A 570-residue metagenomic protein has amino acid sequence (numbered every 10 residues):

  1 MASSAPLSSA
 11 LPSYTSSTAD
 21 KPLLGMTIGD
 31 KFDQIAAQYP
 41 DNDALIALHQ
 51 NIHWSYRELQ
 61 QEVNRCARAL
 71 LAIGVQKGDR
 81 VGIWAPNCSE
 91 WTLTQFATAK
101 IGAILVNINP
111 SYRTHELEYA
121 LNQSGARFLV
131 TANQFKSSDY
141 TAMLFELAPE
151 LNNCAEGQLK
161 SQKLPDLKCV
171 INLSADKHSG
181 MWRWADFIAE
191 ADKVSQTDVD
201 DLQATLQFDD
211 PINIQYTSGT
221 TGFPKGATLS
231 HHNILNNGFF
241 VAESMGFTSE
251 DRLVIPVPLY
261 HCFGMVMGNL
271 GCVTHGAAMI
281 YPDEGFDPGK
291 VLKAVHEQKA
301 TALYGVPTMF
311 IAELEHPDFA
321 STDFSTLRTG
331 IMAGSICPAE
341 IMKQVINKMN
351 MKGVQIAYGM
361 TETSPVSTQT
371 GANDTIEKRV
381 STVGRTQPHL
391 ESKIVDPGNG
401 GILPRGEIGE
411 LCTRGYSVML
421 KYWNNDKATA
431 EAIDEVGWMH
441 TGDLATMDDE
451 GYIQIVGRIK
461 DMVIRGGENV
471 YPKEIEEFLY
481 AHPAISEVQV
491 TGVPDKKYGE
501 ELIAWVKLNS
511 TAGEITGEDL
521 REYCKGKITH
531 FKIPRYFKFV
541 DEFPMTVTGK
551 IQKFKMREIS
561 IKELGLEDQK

Functional and structural regions predicted by a protein language model:
L24, D41-F96, R113-E118, R183-D192 (+2 more regions): Conserved AMP-binding/adenylate-forming core of the ANL superfamily
P40-D41, K163-L167, I171-H178, W182-Y216 (+2 more regions): Conserved pre-ATP/AMP-binding loop-to-beta segment of ANL
Q60-R65, V194-Q196, F208, N213 (+4 more regions): Conserved structural elements of the adenylate-forming
I73, I101-A189, S510: Structural core segment of the AMP-binding/adenylate-forming
Y112-Y119, L129-N133, L303, G415 (+6 more regions): AMP-binding/adenylate-forming catalytic core of the ANL superfamily
I188-D192, E297-G305, L314-K378, E391 (+1 more regions): Gly/Ser/Thr-rich phosphate-binding loop
L235-R252, C262-A302, H316: Conserved AMP-binding/adenylation subdomain of ANL enzymes
R385-H389, G401-A432, E468-V470: Conserved ATP/PPi-binding loop(s) of AMP-dependent carboxylate-activating enzymes
